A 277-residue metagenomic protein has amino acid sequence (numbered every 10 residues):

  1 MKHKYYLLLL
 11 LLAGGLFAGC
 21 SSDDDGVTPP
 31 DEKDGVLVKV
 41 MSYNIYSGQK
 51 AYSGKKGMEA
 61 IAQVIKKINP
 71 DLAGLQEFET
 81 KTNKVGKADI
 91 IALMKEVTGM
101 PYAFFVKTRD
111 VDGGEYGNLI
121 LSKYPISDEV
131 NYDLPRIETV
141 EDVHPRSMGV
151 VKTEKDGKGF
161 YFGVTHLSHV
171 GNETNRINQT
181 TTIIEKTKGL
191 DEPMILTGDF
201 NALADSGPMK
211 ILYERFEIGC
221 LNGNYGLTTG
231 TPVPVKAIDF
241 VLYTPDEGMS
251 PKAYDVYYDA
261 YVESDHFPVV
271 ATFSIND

Functional and structural regions predicted by a protein language model:
M1-A18: Sec-dependent bacterial lipoprotein signal peptides
F17-V97, D110-E115, I177, T181 (+1 more regions): N-terminal, active-site-proximal structural segment of metallo-dependent hydrolase catalytic domains
T28, T174, T187-M194, F200-D277: Metal-dependent phosphoester-hydrolase catalytic domains
E32, G54, F78-G159, G248 (+1 more regions): Structured beta-strand-rich core segments of catalytic domains in phosphoester-bond hydrolases
K39-I45, I61-K87, L121, V151 (+5 more regions): Active-site beta-strand/loop signature of hydrolases that rely on acidic residues for catalysis
S47-A51, N131-V140, T165-E173: Surface-exposed cleft-lining segments at the edges of enzyme active sites
S53-I61, F105-K107, I137, N224-T231: N-terminal post-signal-peptidase region of extra-cytosolic proteins
K66-P70, K95-M100, I126, E185-E192 (+2 more regions): Sec-exported extracytoplasmic/periplasmic mature domains
